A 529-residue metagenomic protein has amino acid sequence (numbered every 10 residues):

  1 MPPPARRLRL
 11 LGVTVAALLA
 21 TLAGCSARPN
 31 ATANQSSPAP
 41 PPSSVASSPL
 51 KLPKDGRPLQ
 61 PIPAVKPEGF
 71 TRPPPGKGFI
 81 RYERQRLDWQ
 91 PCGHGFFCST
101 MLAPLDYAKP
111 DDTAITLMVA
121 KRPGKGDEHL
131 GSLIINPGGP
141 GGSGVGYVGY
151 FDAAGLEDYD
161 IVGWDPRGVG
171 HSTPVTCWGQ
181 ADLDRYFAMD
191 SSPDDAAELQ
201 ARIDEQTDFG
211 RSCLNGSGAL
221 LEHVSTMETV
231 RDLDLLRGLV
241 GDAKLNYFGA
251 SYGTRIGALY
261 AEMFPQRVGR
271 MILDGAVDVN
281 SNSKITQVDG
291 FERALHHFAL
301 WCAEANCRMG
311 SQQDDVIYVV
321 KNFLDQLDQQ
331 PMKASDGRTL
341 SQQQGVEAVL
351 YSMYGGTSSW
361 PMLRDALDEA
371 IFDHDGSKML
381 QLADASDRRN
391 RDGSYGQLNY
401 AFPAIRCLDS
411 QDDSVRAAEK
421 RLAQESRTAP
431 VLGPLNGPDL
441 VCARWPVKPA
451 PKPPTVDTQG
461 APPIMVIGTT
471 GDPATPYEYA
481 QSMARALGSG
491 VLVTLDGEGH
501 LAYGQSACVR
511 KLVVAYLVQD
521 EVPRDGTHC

Functional and structural regions predicted by a protein language model:
P3-R9, C25-S191, V320-F323, R444-A450 (+2 more regions): Catalytic-loop region of hydrolases
R57, I317-P462: Alpha/beta-hydrolase fold active-site neighborhood
S143, R231, G249-A261: Glycine-rich nucleophile elbow surrounding the catalytic serine of serine-hydrolase chemistry
T176-A188, L259-V319, D365-S377, R388-R389: A catalytic-pocket lid/entrance helix-loop region that shapes and gates access to the active site across common
S212-A219, V230-K244: Conserved acidic catalytic loop of the alpha/beta-hydrolase fold
P463-G471: Conserved strand-to-loop "acid loop" that flanks and positions the catalytic carboxylate
P473-E478: Conserved alpha/beta-hydrolase "acid-adjacent" motif
D496-A502: Histidine-bearing beta->alpha loop at or near hydrolase active sites
